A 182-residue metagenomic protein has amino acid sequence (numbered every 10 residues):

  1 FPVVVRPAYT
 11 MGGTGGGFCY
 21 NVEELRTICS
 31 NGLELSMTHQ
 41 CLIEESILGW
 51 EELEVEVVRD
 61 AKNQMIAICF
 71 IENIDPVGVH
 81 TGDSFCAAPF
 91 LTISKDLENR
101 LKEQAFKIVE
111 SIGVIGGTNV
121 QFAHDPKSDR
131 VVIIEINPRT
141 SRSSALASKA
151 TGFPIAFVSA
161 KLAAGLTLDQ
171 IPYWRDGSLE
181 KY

Functional and structural regions predicted by a protein language model:
F1-G16: A conserved helix-loop-beta module that forms one wall/lid of the active-site cleft in ATP-utilizing catalytic domains
G12, Y20-Y182: ATP-dependent carboxylate activation and anion-phosphoryl transfer catalytic cores that bind Mg-ATP to form
